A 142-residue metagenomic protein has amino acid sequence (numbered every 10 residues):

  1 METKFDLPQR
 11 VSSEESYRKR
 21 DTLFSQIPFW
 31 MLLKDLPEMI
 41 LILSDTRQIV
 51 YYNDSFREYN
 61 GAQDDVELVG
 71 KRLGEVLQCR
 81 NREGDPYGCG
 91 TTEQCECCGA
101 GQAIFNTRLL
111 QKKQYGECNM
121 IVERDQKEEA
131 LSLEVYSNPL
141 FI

Functional and structural regions predicted by a protein language model:
M1-M39, R82-E96, F105-K113, E117-I121 (+3 more regions): PAS-family sensory modules
L36-Q111: PAS-family sensory domains
R47, L131-S132: Intrinsically disordered, low-complexity Ser/Thr- and Pro-rich stretches
I49, Q126-K127: Short, surface-exposed beta-strand/loop "edge" segments at domain boundaries and coil↔beta transitions
